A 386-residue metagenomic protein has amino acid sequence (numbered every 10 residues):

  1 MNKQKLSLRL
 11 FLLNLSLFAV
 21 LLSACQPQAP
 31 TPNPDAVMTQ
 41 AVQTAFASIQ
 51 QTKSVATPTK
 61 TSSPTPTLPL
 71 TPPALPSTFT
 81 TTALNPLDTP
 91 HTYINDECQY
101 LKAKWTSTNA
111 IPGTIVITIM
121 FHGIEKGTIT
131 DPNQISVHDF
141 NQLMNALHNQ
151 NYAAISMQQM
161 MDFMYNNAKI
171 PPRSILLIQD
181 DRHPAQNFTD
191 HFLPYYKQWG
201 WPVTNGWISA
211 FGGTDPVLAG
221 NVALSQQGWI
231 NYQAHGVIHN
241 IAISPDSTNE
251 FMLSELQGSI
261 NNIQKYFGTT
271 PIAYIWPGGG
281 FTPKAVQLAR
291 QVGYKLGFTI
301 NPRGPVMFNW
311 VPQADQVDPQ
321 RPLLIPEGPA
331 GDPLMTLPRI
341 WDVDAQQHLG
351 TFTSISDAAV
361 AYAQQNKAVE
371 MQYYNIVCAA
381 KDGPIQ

Functional and structural regions predicted by a protein language model:
N2-L12: Bacterial N-terminal signal peptides that target proteins for export
L21-A24: C-terminal motif of bacterial Sec signal peptides marking the signal peptidase cleavage site
Q26-Q28: Bacterial signal peptide processing site
T31-L68: Post-signal peptide N-terminal segment of mature Sec-exported envelope proteins
P66-L177, S244, T248-A273, G279-Q386: C-terminal active-site subregion of NodB/CE4 polysaccharide deacetylases
I111, A168, F192-W201, G212-H235 (+2 more regions): Acidic (Asp/Glu)-rich catalytic clusters
Q159-M160, P172-W201, Q227-W229: Substrate-binding cleft of extracellular glycoside hydrolase catalytic domains
Q233-T248: Substrate-binding clefts and substrate-entry loops adjacent to catalytic sites of polymer-processing enzymes acting on
